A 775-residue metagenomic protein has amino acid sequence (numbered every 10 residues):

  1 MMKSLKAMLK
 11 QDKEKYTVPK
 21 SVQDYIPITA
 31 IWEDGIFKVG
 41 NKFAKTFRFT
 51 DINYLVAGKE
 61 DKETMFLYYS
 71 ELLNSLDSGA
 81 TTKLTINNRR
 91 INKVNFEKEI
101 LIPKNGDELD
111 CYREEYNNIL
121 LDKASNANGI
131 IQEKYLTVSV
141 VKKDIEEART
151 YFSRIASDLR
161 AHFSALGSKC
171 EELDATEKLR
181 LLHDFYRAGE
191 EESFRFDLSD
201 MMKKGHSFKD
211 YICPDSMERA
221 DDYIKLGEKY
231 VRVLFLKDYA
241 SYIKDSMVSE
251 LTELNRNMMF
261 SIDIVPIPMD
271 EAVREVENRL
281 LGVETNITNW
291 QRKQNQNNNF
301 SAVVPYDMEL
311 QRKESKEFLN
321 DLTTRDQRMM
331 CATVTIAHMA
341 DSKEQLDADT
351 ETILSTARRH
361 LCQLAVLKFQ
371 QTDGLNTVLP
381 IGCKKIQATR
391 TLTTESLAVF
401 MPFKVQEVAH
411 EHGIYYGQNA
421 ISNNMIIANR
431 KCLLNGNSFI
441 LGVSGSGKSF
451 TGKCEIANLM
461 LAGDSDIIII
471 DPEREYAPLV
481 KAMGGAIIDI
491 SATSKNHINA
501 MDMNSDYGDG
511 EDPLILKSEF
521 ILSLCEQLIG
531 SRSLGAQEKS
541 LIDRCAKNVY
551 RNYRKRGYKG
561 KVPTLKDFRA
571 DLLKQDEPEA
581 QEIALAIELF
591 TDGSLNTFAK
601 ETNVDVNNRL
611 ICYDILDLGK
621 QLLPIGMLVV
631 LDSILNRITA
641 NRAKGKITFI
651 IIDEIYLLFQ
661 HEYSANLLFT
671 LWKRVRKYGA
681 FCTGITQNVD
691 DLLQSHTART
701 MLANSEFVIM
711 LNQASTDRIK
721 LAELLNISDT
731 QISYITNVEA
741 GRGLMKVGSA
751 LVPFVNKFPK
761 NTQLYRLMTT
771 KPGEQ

Functional and structural regions predicted by a protein language model:
M1-F403: Extended, folded cores of ATP/NTP-driven motor/assembly subunits in large transport and secretion machines
I52, K59-S78, R89, T252 (+10 more regions): P-loop NTPase motor domains
I440: Hydrophobic anchor at the beta1->P-loop junction of P-loop NTPases
K448: Conserved lysine of the Walker
T451: Hydrophobic positions on the alpha1 helix immediately C-terminal to the Walker A/P-loop
N458-I468: Post-Walker A helix-loop "phosphate-sensing" segment adjacent to the P-loop in P-loop NTPases
G484-I488, T697-M710: A short helix-turn-beta junction within AAA+ P-loop NTPase domains corresponding to the substrate/partner-engaging
L725-Q775: Conserved P-loop NTPase
